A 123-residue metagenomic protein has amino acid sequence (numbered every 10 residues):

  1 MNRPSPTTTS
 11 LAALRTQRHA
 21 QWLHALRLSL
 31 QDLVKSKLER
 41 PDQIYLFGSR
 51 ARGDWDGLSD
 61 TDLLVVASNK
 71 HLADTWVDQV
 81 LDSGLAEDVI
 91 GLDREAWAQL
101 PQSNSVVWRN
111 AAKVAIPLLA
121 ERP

Functional and structural regions predicted by a protein language model:
M1-Q43, A51-L58, A67-P123: Catalytic core of pol beta-like nucleotidyltransferases
D62-L63: Structural signature of the urease/amidohydrolase superfamily beta/alpha-barrel
